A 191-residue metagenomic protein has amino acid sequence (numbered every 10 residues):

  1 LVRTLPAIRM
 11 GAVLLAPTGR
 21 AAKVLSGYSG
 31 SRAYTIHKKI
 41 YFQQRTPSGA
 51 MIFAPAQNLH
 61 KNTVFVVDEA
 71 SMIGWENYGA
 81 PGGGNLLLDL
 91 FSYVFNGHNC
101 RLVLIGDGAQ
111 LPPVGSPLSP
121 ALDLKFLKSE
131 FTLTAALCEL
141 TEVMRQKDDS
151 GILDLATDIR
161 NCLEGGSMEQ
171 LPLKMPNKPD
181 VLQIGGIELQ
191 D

Functional and structural regions predicted by a protein language model:
L1-S26, A33, L102-I105, N177-D191: Conserved RecA-like ASCE P-loop NTPase motor core of nucleic-acid helicases/translocases
I8-R9, L59-K61, N96-N99: Short loop/turn elements that form and flank the Walker-type P-loop nucleotide-binding site in RecA-like NTPase cores
G11-F65: Inter-Walker segment of RecA-like/P-loop motor cores
I40, M72-G83, L111-P112: Catalytic P-loop NTPase motifs of RecA-like helicase/translocase cores
V64-D68, V103: Structural motif
D68-A70, G108: Walker B catalytic acidic pair
G79-H98: Short, conserved "post-DEAD/DEAH" coupling segment immediately C-terminal to helicase motif II within the SF2/RecA-like
V94-C100, A109-D191: Conserved helicase motor core of P-loop NTPases
